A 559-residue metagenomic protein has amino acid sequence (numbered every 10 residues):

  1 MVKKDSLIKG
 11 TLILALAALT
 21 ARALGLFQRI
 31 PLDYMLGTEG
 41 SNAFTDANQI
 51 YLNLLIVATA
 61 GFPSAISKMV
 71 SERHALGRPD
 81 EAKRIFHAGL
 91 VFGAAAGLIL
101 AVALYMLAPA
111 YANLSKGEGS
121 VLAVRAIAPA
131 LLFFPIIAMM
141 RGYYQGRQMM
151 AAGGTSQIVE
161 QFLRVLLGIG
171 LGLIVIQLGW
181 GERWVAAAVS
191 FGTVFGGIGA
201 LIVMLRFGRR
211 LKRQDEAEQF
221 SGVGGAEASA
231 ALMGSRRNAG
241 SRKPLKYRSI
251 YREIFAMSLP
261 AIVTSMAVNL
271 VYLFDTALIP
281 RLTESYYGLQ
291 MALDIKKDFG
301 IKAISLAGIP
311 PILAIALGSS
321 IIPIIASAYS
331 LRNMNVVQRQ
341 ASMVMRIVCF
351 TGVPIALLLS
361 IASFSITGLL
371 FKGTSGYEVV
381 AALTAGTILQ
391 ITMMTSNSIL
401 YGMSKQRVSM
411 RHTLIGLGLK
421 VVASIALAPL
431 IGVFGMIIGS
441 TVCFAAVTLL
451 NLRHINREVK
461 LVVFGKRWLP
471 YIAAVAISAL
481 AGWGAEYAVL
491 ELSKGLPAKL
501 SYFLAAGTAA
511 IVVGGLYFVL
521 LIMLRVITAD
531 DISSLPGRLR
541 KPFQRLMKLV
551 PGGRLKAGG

Functional and structural regions predicted by a protein language model:
M1-L24, D80, R84, V223-S265 (+1 more regions): N-terminal membrane topogenesis motif
D33-N53, E182, A186-A187, S249-A261 (+2 more regions): Interfacial/gating helices of multi-pass transporter permease domains
S71-L90, K296-T384: Specific pore-lining/lateral-gate transmembrane helices of multi-pass inner-membrane transport and insertion machines
P109-I127, L359-Q390, M394: Interfacial segments at transmembrane-helix termini and the short loops linking adjacent helices
P135-Q157, A385-I415, L430: Membrane-interface junctions at transmembrane-helix termini in multi-pass inner-membrane proteins
A151, V165-R210, R407, L417-L449 (+2 more regions): Membrane-interface helix-loop junctions in multi-pass transport and translocation proteins
G170-I176, F195-K243, F444-L492, G515-I532: C-terminal transmembrane helix end/exit motif
A488-G559: Membrane-proximal transmembrane or re-entrant/amphipathic helices at the cytosolic face
